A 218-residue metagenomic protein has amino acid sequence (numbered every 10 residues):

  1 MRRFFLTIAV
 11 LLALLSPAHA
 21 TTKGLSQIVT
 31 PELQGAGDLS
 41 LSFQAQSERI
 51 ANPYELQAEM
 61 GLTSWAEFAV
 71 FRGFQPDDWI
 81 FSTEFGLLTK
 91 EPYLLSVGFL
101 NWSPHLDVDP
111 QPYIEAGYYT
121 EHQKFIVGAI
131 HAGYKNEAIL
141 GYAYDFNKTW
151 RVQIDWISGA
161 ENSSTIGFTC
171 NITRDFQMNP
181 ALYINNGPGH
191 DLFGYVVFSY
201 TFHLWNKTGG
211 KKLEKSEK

Functional and structural regions predicted by a protein language model:
M1-F4: Positively charged n-region of N-terminal signal peptides that target proteins for export
T7-L15: Bacterial N-terminal signal peptides
A20-Q123, Y142-K218: Transmembrane beta-barrel domains of Gram-negative outer membranes and organellar outer membranes
G128: A contiguous pocket-lining binding segment that forms or flanks enzyme active sites
H131-G133: Surface loop/turn motifs at the tips and blade-to-blade linkers of beta-strand repeat domains
N136-G141: General zinc-binding finger modules coordinated by cysteine/histidine
